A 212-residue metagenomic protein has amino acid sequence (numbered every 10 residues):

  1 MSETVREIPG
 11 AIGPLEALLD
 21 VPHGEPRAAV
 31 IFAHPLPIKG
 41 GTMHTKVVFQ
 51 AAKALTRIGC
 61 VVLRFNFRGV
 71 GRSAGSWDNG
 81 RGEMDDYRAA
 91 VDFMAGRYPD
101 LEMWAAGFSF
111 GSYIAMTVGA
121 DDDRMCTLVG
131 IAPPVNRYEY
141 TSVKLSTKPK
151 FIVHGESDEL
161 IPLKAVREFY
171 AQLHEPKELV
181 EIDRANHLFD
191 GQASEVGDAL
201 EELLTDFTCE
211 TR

Functional and structural regions predicted by a protein language model:
M1-E25: N-terminal cap/lid segment of alpha/beta-hydrolase-fold proteins
H23-R64: Short, surface-exposed "cap/lid" segments of acyl-processing enzymes
W77-R97: Alpha/beta-hydrolase active-site loop
G107-A115: Gly/Ala-rich beta-loop-alpha elbow adjacent to hydrolase catalytic centers
S146-T147, F151-H154, D158: Short beta-strand/loop motif that positions the catalytic acidic residue of the alpha/beta-hydrolase fold
S157-I161, L188: Acidic catalytic loop of the alpha/beta-hydrolase fold
Q172-L188: Catalytic histidine neighborhood in serine/cysteine hydrolases with alpha/beta-hydrolase-type architecture
A185-G197: Catalytic histidine-centered segment of alpha/beta-hydrolase-like enzymes
